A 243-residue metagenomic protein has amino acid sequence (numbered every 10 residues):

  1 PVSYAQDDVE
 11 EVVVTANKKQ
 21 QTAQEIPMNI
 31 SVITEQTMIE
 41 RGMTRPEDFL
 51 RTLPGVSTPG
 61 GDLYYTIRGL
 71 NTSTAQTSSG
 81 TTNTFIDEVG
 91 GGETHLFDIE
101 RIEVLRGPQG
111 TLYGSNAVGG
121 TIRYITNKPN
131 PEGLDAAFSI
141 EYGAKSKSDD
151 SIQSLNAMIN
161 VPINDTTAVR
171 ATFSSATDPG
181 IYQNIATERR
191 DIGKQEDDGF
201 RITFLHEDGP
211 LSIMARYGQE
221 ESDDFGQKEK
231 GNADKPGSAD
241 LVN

Functional and structural regions predicted by a protein language model:
V2-A5: Sec/Tat signal peptide C-region and signal peptidase I cleavage site
D8-G133: Acidic, small-polar-rich N-terminal luminal/periplasmic segments of exported/outer-membrane proteins
T15-Q20, A144-S146, Q219: Short polar catalytic/cofactor-binding loops
Q76, A137, T203: Mobile, glycine-rich extracellular loop/lid and propeptide segments that shape or gate substrate/ligand access
D135-A144, F173-A176: Transmembrane beta-strand segments that form the barrel wall of outer-membrane beta-barrel proteins
E141-K145, I185-R190, A239-N243: Extracellular loop and loop/strand-boundary signature of outer-membrane beta-barrel proteins
K147-D224: Transmembrane beta-barrel wall of Gram-negative outer-membrane proteins
R216-N243: Flexible loop and strand-edge segments within Gram-negative outer membrane beta-barrel domains
